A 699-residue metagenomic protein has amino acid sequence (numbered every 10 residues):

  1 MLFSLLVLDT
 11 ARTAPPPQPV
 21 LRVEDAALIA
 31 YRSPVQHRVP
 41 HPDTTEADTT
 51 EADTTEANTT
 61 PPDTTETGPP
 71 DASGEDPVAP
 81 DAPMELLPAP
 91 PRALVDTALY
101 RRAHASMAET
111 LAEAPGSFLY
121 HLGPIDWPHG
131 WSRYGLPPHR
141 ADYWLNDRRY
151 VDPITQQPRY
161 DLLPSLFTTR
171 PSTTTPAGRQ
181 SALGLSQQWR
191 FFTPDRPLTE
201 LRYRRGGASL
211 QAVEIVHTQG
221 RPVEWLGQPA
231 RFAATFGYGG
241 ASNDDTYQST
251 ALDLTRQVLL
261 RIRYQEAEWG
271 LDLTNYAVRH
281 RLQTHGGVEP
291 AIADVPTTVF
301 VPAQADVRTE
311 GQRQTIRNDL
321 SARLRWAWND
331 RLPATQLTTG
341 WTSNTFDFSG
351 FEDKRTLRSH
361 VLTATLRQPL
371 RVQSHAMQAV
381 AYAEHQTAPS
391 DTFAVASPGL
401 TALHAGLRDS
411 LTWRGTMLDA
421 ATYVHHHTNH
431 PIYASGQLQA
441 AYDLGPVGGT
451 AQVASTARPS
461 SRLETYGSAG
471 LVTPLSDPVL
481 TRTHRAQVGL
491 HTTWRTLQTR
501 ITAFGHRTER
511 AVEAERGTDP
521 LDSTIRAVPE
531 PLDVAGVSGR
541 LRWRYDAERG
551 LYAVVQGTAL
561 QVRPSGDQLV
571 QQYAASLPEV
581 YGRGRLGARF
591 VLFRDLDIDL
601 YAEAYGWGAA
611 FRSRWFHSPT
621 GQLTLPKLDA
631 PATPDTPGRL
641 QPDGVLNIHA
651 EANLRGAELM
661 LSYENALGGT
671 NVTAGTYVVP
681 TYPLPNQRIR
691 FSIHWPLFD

Functional and structural regions predicted by a protein language model:
M1-M84, T97, Q283-H285, A291-A293 (+1 more regions): Cleavable N-terminal export/targeting peptides
T10, A26, T44, T49 (+16 more regions): Coil residues (strongly favoring Ser/Thr
E24-R38, E66-P197, R202: Acidic, small-polar-rich N-terminal luminal/periplasmic segments of exported/outer-membrane proteins
D126, Q156-Q157, L324, L332-N344 (+1 more regions): Exposed, low-structure sequence patches enriched in small/polar residues
R179-L185, F192-V258, E266-W269: Outer-membrane beta-barrel translocator/receptor signature
V223-F232, G239, R279-T309, S613-D629 (+1 more regions): A subset of solvent-exposed loop/turn segments in beta-rich extracellular surface proteins, enriched in glycine
L271-R331, T339-V361, P398-L400, V472-T473: Flexible loop and strand-edge segments within Gram-negative outer membrane beta-barrel domains
